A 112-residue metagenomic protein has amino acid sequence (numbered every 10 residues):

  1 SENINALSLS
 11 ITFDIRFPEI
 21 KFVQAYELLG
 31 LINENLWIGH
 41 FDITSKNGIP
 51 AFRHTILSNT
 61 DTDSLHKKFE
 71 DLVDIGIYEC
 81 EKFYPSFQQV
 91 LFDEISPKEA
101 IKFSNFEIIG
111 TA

Functional and structural regions predicted by a protein language model:
S1-I15: A short acidic-to-branched-hydrophobic micro-motif
N3-N5, N33-N35, N47, N59 (+1 more regions): Detector for Asparagine
T12-I49: Short, internal acidic amphipathic alpha-helical interface segments that mediate docking to partner proteins
K21-Q24, I43-P50, H54-I56, D61-T62 (+2 more regions): Long, contiguous binding/interaction regions
Q88-A112: Short, highly charged C-terminal tails/helix-capping segments
